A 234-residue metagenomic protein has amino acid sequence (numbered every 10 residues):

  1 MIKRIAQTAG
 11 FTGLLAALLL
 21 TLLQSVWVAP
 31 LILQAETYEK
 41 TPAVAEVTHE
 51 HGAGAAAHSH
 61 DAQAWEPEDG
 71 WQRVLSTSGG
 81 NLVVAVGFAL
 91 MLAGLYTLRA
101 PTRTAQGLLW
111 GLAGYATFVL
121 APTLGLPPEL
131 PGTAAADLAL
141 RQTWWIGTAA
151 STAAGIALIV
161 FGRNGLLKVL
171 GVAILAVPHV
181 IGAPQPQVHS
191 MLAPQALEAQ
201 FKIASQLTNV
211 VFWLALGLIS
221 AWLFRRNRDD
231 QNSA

Functional and structural regions predicted by a protein language model:
M1-A234: Juxtamembrane/disordered regions of integral membrane proteins
